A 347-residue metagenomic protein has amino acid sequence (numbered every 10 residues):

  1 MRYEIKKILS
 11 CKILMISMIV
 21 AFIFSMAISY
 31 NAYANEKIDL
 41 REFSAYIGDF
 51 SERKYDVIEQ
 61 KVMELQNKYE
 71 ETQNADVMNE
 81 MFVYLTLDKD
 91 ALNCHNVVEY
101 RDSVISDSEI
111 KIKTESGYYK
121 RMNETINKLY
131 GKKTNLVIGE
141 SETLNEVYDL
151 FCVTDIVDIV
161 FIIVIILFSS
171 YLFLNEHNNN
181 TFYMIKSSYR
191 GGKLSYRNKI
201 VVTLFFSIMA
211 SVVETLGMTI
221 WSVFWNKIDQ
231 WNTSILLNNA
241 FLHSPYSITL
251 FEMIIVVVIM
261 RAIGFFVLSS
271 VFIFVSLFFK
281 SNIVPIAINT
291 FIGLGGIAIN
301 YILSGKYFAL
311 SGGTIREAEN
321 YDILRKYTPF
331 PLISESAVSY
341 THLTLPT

Functional and structural regions predicted by a protein language model:
M1-M15: Aromatic- and glycine-rich beta-strand/loop motifs that create alpha-glucan
A21, V284-G296: Central hydrophobic cores of alpha-helical transmembrane segments in multi-pass integral membrane proteins
F24-V62, T125-E176, R197-K280, A298 (+2 more regions): Secretory targeting signals
N35-T114, Y118-N123: Membrane-proximal extracellular/periplasmic loop immediately following the first transmembrane helix
K186-G192: Short helix-to-coil transition segments within interhelical loops that connect adjacent transmembrane helices
N226-I235, L303-P329: Juxtamembrane non-transmembrane "cap" segments at the membrane-aqueous interface of multi-pass membrane proteins
T341-T347: Conserved small/polar residues in nucleotide/adenosyl-binding loops
